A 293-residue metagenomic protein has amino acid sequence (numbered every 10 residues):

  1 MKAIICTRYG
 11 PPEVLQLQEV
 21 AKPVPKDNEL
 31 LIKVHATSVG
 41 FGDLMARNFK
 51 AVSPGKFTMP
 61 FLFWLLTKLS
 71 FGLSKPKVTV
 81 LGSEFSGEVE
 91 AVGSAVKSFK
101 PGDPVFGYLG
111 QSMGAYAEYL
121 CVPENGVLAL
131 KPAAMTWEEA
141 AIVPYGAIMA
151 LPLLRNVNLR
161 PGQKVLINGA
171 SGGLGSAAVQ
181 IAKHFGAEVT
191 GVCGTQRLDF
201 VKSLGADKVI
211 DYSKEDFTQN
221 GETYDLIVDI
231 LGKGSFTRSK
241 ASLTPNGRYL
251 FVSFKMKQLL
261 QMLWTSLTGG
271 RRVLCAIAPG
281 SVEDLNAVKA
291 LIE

Functional and structural regions predicted by a protein language model:
A21-S38, A51-Q111: Glycine-rich beta-strand-centered segment in the early N-terminal region that forms part of a ligand/cofactor-binding
K26, K100-D103, P123, R160 (+1 more regions): Residue-level recognition of short, solvent-exposed, well-ordered loop/turn junctions that link secondary-structure
G93-S98, V189-F200, K233-T237, M256-K257: Short glycine/proline-centered loop/turn elements that form peptide/ligand docking sites
P101, A140-D211: Mid-domain Rossmann-like dinucleotide-binding core that forms the NAD(H)/NADP(H) cofactor-binding site
F106, I210, I227-V228, L250: N-terminal Rossmann-like NAD(P) cofactor-binding module of classical short-chain dehydrogenase/reductase
Q111-E124: A structural motif shared across PLP-dependent enzymes of the aminotransferase-like
T218-L226: A short acidic, Gly/Pro-enriched loop at the edge of an enzyme's catalytic core that lines a small-molecule cofactor
L231-E293: Glycine-rich phosphate-binding loop and adjacent beta-alpha segment of Rossmann(oid) nucleotide-cofactor-binding
